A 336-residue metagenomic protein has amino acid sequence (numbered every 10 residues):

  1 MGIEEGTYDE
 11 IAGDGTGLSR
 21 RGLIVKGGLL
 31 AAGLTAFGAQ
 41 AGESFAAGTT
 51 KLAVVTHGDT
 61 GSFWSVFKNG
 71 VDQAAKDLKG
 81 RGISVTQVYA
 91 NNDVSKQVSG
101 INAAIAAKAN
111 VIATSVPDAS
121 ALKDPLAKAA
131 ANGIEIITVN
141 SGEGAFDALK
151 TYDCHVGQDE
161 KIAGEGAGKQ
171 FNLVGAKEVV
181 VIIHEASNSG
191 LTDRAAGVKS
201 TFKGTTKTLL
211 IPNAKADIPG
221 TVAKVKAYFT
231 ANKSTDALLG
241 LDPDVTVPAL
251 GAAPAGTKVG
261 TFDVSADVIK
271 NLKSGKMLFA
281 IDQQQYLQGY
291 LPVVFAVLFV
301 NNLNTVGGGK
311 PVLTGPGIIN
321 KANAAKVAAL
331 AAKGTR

Functional and structural regions predicted by a protein language model:
M1-S19, L29-F37: N-terminal secretory signal peptides
G17, G38-L52: C-terminal segment of N-terminal export signals and the immediately downstream linker at the start of the mature
G48, D59, T201-T205, Y290-R336: Hinge/cleft segment of the Venus flytrap/periplasmic-binding protein
K51-G70, A74, L78, T86-V98 (+4 more regions): Extracytoplasmic "Venus flytrap"
F63-D77, A163-A167, S189-T206, K224 (+2 more regions): Short, solvent-exposed amphipathic alpha-helices that sit in or adjacent to ligand/effector-binding or catalytic
Q97, H155-V179, P219-V222, V264-V268 (+1 more regions): Hydrophobic alpha-helical segments within soluble ligand-binding/sensing domains
N102, T114-A130, V198, A214-N271: Hydrophobic alpha-helical
A119-I162, A176, S265-L278, A328-A332: Flexible loop/hinge segments that line or gate small-molecule binding clefts
